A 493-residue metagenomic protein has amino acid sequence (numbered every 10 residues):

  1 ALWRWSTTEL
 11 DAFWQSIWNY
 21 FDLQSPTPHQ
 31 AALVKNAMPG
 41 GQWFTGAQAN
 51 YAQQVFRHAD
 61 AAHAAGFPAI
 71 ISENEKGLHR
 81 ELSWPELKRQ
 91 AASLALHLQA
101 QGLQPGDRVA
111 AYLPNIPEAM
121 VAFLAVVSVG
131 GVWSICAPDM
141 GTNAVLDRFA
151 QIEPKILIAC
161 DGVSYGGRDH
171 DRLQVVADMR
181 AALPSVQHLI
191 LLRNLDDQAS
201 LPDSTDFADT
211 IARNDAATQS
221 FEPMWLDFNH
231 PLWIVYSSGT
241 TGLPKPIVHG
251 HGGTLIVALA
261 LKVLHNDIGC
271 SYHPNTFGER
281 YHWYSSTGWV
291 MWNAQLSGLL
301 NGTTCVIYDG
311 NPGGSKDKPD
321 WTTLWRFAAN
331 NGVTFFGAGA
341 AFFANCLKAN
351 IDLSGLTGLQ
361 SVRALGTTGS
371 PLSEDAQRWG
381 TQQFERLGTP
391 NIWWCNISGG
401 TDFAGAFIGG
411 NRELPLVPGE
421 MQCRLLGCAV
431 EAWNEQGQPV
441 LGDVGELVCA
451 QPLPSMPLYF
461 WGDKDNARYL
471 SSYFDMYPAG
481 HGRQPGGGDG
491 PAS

Functional and structural regions predicted by a protein language model:
R4, A52, G66, I70-L124 (+3 more regions): Conserved AMP-binding/adenylate-forming core of the ANL superfamily
A31-A32, V55-S83, R193-A199: AMP-dependent adenylate-forming
K76, A159-F228, A349-I351: ANL superfamily adenylate-forming
R80-P85, P223-L226, L232-I256: Conserved AMP-binding A3 loop
A110-L113, A119, F123, V127-M179 (+3 more regions): Short beta-strand->loop structural element characteristic of the AMP-binding/adenylate-forming
P114, I156-V175, Y308-P312, N331-W379 (+2 more regions): Adenylate-forming
G253-R280, G288-T334, A349-N350: Conserved AMP-binding/adenylation subdomain of ANL enzymes
R363-L365, L372-S493: Conserved AMP-binding/adenylate-forming
